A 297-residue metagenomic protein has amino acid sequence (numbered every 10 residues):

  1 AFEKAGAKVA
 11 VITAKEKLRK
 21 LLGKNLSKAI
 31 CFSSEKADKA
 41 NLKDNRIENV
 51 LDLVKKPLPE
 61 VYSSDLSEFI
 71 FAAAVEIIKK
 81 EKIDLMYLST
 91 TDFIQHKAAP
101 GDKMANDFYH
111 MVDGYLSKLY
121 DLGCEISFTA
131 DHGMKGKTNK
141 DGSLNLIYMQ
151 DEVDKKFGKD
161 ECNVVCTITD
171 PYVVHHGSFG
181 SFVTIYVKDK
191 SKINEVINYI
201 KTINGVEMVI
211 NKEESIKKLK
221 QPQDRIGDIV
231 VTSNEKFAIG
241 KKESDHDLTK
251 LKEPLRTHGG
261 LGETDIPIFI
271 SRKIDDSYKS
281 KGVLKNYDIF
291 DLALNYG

Functional and structural regions predicted by a protein language model:
A1-A99, H175, S181, K192-V196 (+2 more regions): His/Asp/Glu-rich, glycine-adjacent segments that coordinate divalent cations and/or stabilize oxyanion chemistry on
K17-G23, I94-A98, K135-T138, S143 (+2 more regions): Short catalytic/ligand-binding loop motif for oxyanion handling, primarily in non-cytosolic enzymes, centered on
N25-K28, G101-M104, D141-I147, H246-L248: Short secondary-structure boundary/capping segments
L85-S89, S127, V230, F269: Structural motif
D107-M149, V231: Metal-dependent active-site segment of extracytoplasmic phospho-/sulfohydrolases and closely related
S117, M134-T184: Acidic/histidine-rich catalytic neighborhood
T167-G297: Active-site neighborhoods of enzymes that stabilize oxyanions during catalysis
